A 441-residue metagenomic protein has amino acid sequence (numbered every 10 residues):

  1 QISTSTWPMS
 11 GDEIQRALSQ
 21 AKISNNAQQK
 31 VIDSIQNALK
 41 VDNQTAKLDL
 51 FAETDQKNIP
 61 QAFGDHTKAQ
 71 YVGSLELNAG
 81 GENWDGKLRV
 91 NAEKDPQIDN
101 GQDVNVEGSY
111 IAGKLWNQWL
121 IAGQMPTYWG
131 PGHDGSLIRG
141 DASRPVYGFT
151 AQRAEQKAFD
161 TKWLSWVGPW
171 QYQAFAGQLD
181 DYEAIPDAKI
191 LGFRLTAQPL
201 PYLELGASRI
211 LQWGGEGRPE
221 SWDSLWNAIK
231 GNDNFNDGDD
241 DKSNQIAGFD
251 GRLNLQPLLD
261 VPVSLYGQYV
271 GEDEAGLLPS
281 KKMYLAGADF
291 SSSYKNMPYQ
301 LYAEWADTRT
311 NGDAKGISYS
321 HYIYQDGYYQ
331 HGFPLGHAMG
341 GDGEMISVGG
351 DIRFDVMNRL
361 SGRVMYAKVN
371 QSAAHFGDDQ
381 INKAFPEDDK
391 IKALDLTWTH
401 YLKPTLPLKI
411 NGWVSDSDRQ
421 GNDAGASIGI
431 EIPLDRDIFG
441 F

Functional and structural regions predicted by a protein language model:
Q1-D65: N-terminal periplasmic/intermembrane-space "pro-region" immediately following the signal or transit peptide
S3-W7, N25-N26, S34-A46, G80-G86 (+8 more regions): Short loop/turn motifs that connect adjacent beta-strands in outer-membrane beta-barrel proteins
Q36-A92, L120, W170-A174: Transmembrane beta-strand segments of Gram-negative outer membrane beta-barrel proteins
A52-N58, G81-N83, A92-P96, L115-N117 (+11 more regions): Transmembrane beta-strands of outer-membrane beta-barrel pores
P60-F63, E93-Q97, D134-R139, L179-D181 (+5 more regions): Extracellular loop and loop/strand-boundary signature of outer-membrane beta-barrel proteins
K68-W166: Well-ordered mid-protein domain cores that form the structural environment of catalytic cofactors
G148-Q325, G341, I346-V348, R353 (+4 more regions): Signature for the C-terminal beta-barrel architecture of outer-membrane proteins
L195, H400, N422-F441: Outer-membrane beta-barrel "beta-signal"
